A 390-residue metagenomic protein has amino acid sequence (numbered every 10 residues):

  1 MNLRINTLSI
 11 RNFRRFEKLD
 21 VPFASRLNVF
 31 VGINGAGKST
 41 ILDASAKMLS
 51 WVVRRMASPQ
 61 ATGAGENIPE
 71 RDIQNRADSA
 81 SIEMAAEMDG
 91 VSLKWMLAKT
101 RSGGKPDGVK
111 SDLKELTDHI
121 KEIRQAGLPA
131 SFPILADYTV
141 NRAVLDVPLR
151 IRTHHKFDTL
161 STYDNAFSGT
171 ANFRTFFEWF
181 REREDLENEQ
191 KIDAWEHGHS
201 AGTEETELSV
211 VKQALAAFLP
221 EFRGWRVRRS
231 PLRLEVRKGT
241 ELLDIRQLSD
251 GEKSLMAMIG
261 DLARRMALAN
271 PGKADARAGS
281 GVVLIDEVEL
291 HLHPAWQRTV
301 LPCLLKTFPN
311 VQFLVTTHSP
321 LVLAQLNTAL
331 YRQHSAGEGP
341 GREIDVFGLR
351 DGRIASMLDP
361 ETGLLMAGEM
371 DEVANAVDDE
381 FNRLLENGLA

Functional and structural regions predicted by a protein language model:
M1-F176, P309, R332-G339, I344: P-loop NTPase switch/coupling surface
M1-P59, A214, G224, R229-N382: Switch/communication elements of ASCE P-loop NTPase nucleotide-binding domains
N34, N75, S200, E204 (+3 more regions): Aromatic-acidic/polar surface patches that form glycan- and anion
K47-M48, V52, D164-E196, A257-A263 (+1 more regions): Short, Φ-rich (hydrophobic/aromatic) sequence segments
E115, T203-V210, S254, W296: Soluble or luminal CAZymes and related metallo-dependent hydrolases
F132, F176-F177, R181, N188-R229: Amphipathic alpha-helical domain-onset/packing element
